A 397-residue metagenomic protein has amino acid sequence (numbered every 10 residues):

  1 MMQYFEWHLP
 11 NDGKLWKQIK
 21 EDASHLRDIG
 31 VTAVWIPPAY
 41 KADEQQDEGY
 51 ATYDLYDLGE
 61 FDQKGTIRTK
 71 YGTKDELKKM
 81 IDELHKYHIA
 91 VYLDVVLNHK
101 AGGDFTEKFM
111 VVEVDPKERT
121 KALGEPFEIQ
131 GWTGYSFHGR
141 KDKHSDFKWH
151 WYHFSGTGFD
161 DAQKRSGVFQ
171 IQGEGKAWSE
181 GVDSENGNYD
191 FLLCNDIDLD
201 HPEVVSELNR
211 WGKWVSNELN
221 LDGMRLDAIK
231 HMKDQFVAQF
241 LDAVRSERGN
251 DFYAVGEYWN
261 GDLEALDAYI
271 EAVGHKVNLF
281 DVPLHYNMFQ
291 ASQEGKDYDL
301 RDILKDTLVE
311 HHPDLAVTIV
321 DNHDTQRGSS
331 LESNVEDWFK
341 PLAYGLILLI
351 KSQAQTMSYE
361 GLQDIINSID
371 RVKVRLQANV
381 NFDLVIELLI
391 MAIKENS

Functional and structural regions predicted by a protein language model:
M1-G13, D190-D200: Boundary/entry segment of secreted carbohydrate-active catalytic domains
M2, E21-D28, Y40, E44-G59 (+6 more regions): Active-site-proximal helices and loops of the catalytic beta/alpha 8
E6-K20, T32-V34, P38-Q45, E60-T69: Active-site-adjacent substrate/metal-binding segments within catalytic domains of carbohydrate-active enzymes
T69-G103: Substrate-binding cleft of carbohydrate-active enzyme catalytic domains
E113-N188: Core domains of carbohydrate- and sulfate-ester-processing enzymes
Q172-N209, K213-E218, I229: Active-site-adjacent "subsite" loops/lids of carbohydrate-active enzymes
Q353-S397: Helix-rich C-terminal "collar"/helical-bundle subdomain used as an assembly and partner-interaction module in RFC-like
